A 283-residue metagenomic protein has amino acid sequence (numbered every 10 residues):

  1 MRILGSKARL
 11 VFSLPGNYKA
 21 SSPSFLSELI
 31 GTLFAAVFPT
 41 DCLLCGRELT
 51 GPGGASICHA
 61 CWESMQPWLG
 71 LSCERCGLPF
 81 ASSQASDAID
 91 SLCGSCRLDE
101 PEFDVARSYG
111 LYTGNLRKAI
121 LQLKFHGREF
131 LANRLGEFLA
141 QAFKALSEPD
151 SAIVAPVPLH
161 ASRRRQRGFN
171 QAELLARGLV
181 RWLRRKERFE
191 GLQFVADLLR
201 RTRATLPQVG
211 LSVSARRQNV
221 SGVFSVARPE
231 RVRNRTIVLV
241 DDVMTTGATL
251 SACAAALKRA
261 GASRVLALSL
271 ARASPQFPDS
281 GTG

Functional and structural regions predicted by a protein language model:
M1-G283: Glycine-rich phosphate/pyrophosphate-handling loop used in enzymes and phosphotransfer proteins
